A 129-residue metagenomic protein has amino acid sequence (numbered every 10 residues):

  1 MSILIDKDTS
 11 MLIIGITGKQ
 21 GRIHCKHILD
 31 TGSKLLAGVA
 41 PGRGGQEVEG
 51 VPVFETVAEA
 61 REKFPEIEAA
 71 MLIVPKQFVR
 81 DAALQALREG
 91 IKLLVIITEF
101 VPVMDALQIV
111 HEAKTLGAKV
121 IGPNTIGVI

Functional and structural regions predicted by a protein language model:
M1-D8, A58, I109, V128-I129: A short, basic/flexible loop-to-alpha-helix module at the beginning of a structural domain
I13, A37-A40, L72, I96 (+1 more regions): General beta-strand structural signal in soluble alpha/beta enzymes
T17: N-terminal Rossmann NAD(P)H-binding glycine-rich loop of SDR-like oxidoreductase domains
G21-R22, V79: N-terminal Rossmann-fold NAD(P) dinucleotide-binding loop
K26-E49: NAD(P)-binding Rossmann-fold cofactor-contacting core
P52-V57: Short acidic-hydrophobic, aromatic-tinged amphipathic segments that line or gate anion-handling sites
E62-A69, I73, Q77-E99: Rossmann-fold NAD(P) dinucleotide-binding segment
E99-G122, G127: Rossmann-fold NAD(P)-binding glycine/threonine-rich loop
